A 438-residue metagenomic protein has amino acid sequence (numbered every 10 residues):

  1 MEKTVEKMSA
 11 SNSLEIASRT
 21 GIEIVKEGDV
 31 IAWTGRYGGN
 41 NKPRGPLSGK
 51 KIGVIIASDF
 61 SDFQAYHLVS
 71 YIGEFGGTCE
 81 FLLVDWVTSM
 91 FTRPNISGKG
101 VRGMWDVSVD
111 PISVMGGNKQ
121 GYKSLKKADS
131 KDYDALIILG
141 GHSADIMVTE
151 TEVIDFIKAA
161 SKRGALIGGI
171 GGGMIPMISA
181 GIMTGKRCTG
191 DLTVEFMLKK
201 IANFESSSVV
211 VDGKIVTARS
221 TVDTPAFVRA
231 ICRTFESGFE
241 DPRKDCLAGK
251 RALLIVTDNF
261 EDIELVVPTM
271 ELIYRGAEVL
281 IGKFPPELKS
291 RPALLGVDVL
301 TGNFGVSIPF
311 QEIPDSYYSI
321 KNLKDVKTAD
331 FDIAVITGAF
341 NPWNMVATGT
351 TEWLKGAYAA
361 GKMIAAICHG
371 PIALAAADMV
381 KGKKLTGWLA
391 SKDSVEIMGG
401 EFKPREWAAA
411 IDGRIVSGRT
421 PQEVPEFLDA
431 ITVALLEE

Functional and structural regions predicted by a protein language model:
E2-R163, I175-R187, E195-A360, I364 (+2 more regions): Extended, subdomain-level signal for the structured scaffold at the beginning of enzyme domains
L166: Active-site environment of divalent metal-dependent phosphoester hydrolases
G169-G173, I367-G370: Short, thiol/selenol-centered motifs that function as redox-active sites or metal-ligating centers
